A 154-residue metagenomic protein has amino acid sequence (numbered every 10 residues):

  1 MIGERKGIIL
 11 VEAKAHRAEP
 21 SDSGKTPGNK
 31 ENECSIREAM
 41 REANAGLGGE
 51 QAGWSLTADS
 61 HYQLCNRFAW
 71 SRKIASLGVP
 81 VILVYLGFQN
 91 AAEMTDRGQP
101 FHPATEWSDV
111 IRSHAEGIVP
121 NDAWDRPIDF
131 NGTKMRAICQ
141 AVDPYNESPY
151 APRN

Functional and structural regions predicted by a protein language model:
M1-I2, G7-A15, R67: Conserved catalytic cores of phosphodiester-cleaving nucleases, focusing on short active-site segments
I2, K6, P27, A45-G48 (+1 more regions): Feature targets compositionally biased, intrinsically disordered low-complexity regions with long contiguous runs
V11-R17, Y85-N90: Short loop/turn segments at strand-loop or loop-helix junctions that form parts of catalytic or ligand-binding pockets
E19-S23, A92-T95: Short acidic/His/Gly/Ser-rich catalytic and metal-binding motifs that mark active-site loops of diverse hydrolases
P20, G24-L83: Acidic, metal/cofactor-coordinating or nucleic-acid-engaging core segments within structured domains
C65-N154: Non-catalytic C-terminal interaction segments of nucleic acid-processing enzymes
